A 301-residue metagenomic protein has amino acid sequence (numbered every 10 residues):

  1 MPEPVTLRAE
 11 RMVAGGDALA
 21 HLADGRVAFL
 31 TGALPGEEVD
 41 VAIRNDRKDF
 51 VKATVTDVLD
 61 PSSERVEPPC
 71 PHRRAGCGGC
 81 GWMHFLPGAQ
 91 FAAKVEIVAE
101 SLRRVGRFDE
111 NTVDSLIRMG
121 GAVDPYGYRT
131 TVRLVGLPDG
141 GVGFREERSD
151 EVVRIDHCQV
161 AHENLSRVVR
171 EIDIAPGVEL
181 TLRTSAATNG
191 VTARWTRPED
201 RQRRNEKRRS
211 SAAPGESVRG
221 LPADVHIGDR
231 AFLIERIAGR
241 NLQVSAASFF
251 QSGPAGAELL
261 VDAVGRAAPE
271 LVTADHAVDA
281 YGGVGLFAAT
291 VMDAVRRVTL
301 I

Functional and structural regions predicted by a protein language model:
M1-I301: Accessory RNA-recognition modules of RNA-modification enzymes
